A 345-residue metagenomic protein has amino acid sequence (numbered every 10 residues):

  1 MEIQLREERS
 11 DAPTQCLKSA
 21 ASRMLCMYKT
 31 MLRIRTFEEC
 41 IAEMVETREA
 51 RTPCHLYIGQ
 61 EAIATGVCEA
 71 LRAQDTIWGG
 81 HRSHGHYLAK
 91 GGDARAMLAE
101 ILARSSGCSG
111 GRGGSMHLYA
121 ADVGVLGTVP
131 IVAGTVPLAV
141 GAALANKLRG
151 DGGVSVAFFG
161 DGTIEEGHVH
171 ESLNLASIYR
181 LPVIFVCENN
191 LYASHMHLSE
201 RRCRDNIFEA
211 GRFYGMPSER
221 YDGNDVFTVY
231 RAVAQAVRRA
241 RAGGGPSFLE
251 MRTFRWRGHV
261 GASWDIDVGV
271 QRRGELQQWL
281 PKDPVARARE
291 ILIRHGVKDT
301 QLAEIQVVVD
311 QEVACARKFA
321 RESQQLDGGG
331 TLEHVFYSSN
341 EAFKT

Functional and structural regions predicted by a protein language model:
M1-I63, H259, S263-T345: Conserved acidic/glycine
E2-E7, M116-H117, R220, P246 (+1 more regions): Generic preference for hydrophobic/aromatic residues in regular secondary structure cores
L5-E8, K18-S19, Y28-L32, T52-H55 (+5 more regions): Short linear motifs at secondary-structure transitions and domain/linker junctions
E39, E43, E49-Y179, H197-C203 (+2 more regions): Cofactor-binding active-site loop characterized by glycine-rich and histidine/acidic residues
H81, M251-T253, V335: A general secondary-structure junction signal
Y87-A89, H195, H259, G330: Short acidic, gly/pro-rich beta-turn/loop elements at beta-sheet edges and active-site/ligand-binding grooves
V125-E322: Glycine-rich ThDP/TPP pyrophosphate-binding loop and its adjacent helix/strand module within ThDP-dependent enzymes
